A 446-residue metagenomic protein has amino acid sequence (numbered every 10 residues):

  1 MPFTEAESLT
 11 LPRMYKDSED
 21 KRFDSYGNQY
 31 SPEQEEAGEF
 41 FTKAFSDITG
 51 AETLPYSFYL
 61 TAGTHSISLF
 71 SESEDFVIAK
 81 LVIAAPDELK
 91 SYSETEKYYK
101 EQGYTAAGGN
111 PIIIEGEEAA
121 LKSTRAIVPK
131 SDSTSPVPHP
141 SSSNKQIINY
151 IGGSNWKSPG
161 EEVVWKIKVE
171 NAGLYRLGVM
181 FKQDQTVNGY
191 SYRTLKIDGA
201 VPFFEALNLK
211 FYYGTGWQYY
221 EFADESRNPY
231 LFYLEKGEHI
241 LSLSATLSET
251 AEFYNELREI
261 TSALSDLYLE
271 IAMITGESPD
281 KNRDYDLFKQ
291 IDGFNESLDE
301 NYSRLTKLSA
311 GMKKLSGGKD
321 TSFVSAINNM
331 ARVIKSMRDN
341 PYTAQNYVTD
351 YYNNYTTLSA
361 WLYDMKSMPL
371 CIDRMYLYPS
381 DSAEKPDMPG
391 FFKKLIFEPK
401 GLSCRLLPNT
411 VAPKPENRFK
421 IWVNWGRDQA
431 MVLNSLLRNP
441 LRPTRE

Functional and structural regions predicted by a protein language model:
M1-S380: Extracytoplasmic
P136, V163-W165, P408-V411, L433: Short hydrophobic/aromatic-rich motifs at helix boundaries and adjacent loops
I167, L231, V423-R427, M431: Short, charged/polar micro-motifs that form catalytic or ligand-binding hotspots
E384-L395: Core alpha-helical transmembrane segments of integral membrane proteins
K394-P399, S403: N-terminal capping/linker segments that flank leucine-rich repeat
L402-K420: Immediate post-signal peptide segment of exported/extracytoplasmic ligand-binding proteins
K414-R427, E446: Short, well-ordered beta-strand elements
Q429-R445: Short, polar/charged alpha-helical segment
